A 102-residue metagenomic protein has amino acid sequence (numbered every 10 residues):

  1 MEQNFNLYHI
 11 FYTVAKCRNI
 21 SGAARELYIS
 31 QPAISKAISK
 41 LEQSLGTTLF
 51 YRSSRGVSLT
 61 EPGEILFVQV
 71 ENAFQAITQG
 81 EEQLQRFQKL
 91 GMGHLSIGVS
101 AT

Functional and structural regions predicted by a protein language model:
N4-L7, Q31, G63, V70 (+1 more regions): The N-cap/first-turn positions of alpha helices within or immediately adjacent to helix-turn-helix DNA-binding domains
L7-V14, L66: Short alpha-helical "packing" element that flanks the helix-turn-helix/winged-helix DNA-binding module
Y12-Y28: Short helix-boundary/capping micro-motifs
C17, E26, S39-T48, E81: Residue cluster at the C-terminal edge of the helix-turn-helix DNA-binding motif
E42-E64: A short LG(V/I)-centered, amphipathic sequence patch enriched for acidic residue(s) preceding the LG motif
S44-L45, L66-Q88: Alpha-helical linker/hinge and terminal dimerization helices associated with HTH transcriptional regulators
Q85-T102: Interdomain hinge and pocket-entrance segments immediately C-terminal to HTH DNA-binding domains
